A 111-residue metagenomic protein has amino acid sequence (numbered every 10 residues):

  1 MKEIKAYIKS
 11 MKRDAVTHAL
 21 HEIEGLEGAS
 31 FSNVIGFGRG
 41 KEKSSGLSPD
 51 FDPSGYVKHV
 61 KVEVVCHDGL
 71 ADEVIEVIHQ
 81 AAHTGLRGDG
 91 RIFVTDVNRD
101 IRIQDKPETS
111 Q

Functional and structural regions predicted by a protein language model:
M1-Q111: Positively charged, small/polar-rich N-terminal and surface patches that mediate targeting and assembly and bind
